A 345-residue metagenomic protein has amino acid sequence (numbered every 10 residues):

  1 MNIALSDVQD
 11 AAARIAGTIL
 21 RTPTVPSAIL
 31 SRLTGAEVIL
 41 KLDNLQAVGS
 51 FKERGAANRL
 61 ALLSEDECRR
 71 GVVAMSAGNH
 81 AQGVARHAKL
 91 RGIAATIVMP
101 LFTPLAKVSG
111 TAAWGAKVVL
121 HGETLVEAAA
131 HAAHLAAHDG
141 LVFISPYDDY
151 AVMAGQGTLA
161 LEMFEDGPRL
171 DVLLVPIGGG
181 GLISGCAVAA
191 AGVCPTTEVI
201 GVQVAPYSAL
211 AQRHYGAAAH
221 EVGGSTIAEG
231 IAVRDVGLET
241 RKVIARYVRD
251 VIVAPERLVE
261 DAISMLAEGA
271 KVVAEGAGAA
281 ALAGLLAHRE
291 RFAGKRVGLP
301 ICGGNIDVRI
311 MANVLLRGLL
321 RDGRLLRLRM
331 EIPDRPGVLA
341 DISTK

Functional and structural regions predicted by a protein language model:
M1-K345: PLP-dependent amino-acid enzyme catalytic core
